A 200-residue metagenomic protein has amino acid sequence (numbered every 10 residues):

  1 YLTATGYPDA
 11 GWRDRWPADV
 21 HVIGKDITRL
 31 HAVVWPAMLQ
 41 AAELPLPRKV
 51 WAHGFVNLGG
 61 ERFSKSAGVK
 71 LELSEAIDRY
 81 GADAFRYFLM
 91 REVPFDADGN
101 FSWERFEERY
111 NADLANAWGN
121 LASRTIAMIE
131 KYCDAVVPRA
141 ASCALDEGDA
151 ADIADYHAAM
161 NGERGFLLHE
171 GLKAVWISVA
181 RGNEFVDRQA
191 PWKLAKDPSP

Functional and structural regions predicted by a protein language model:
Y1-K131, G171-W176: Structured secondary-structure scaffolds
A18, K25, L145-A151: Intrinsic disorder/low-complexity signal
E92, R105-S142, D149-P200: Helix-rich, typically C-terminal accessory recognition domains appended to large enzymatic cores
